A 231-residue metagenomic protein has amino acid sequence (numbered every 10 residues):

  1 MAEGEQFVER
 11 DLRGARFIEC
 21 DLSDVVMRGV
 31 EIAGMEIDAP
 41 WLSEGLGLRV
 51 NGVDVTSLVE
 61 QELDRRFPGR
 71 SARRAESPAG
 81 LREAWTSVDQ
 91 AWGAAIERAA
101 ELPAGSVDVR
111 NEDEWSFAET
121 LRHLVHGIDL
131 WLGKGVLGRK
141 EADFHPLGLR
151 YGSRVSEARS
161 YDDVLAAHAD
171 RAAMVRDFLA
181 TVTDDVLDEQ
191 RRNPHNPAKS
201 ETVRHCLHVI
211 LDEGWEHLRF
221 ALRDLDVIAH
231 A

Functional and structural regions predicted by a protein language model:
M1-E62: Tandem repeat scaffolds
A2-R16, S77-A99, K140-A142: Short N-terminal secondary-structure initiator segments
G14, D24, G127-W131, V182 (+1 more regions): Generic hydrophobic alpha-helical segments
D54, L58-T86, W131-A172, A229-A231: Short, helix-capping/interhelical loops that line the mouth of catalytic, cofactor-, or ligand-binding pockets
S57, D113, D185: Flexible, active-site-adjacent loop/turn segments at secondary-structure boundaries
D64, Q90-A100, H126, L130 (+3 more regions): Generic structural signal for well-ordered, non-membrane alpha-helices
G80-R98, S153-D188, H205-I210: Acidic/histidine-rich alpha-helical segments that form the ligand environment of transition-metal centers
A104-R154, Q190-A231: Short, contiguous alpha-helical
